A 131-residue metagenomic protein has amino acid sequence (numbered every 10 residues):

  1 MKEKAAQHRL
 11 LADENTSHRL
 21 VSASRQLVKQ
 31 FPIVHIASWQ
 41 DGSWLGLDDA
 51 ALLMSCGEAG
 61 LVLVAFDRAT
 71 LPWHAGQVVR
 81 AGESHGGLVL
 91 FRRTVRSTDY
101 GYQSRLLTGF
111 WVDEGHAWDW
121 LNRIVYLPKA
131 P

Functional and structural regions predicted by a protein language model:
M1-E3, M54-S55: Short, conserved, surface-exposed binding loops centered on an aromatic residue
E3-K4, R9-E14, H18-Q40, A50 (+1 more regions): Acidic, PIN/NYN-like endoribonuclease modules and their adjacent C-terminal/linker elements
L45-L47: Active-site metal-coordination segments of metallo-dependent hydrolases
D49, C56-V78: Acidic, metal-binding active-site segment of PIN/NYN-like and related structure-specific nucleases
S55-G60, T108-V112: A general structural signal for short secondary-structure boundary/capping elements
